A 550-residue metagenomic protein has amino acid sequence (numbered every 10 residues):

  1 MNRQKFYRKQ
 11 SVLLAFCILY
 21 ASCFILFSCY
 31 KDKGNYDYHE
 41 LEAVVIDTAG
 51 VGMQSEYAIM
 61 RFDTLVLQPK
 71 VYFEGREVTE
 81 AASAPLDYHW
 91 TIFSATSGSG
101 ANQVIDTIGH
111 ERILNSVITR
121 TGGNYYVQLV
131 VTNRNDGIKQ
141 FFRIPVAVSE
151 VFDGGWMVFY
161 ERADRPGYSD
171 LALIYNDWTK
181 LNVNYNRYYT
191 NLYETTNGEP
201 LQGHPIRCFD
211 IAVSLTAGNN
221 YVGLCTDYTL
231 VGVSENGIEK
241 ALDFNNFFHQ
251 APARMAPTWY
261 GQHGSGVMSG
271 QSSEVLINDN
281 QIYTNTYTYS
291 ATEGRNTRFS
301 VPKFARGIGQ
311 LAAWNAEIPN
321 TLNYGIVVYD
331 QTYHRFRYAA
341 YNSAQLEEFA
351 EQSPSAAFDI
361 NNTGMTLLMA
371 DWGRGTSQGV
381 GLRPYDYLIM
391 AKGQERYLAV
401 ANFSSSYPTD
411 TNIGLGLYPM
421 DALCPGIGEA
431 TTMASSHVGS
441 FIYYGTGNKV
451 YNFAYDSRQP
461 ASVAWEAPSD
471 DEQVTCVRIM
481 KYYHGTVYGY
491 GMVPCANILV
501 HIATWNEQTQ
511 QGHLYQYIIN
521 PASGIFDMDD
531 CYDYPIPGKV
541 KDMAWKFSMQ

Functional and structural regions predicted by a protein language model:
N2-F16: Bacterial N-terminal signal peptides that target proteins for export
R3-F6, Y30-N191, G489-N497, W505-Q550: Acidic/polar, low-complexity intrinsically disordered N-terminal segments immediately downstream of a Sec signal
I25-S28: C-terminal motif of bacterial Sec signal peptides marking the signal peptidase cleavage site
F152-V158, N220-V222, E274, P384-L388 (+2 more regions): Entry beta-strands of beta-propeller and related beta-repeat scaffolds
R162-G167, T229-V231, I282, T332-H334 (+3 more regions): Short glycine/acidic-enriched loop and turn motifs that connect beta-strands
T190-L192, T196, C208, S214-T432 (+3 more regions): Preference for solvent-exposed, low-hydrophobicity sequence contexts
P200-P205, D359-A370, L423-A430, S469-V487 (+1 more regions): Repeat-based blade/solenoid architectures
Q394-G512: Intrinsically disordered, low-complexity segments enriched in Gly and acidic/Ser/Thr residues that form flexible
